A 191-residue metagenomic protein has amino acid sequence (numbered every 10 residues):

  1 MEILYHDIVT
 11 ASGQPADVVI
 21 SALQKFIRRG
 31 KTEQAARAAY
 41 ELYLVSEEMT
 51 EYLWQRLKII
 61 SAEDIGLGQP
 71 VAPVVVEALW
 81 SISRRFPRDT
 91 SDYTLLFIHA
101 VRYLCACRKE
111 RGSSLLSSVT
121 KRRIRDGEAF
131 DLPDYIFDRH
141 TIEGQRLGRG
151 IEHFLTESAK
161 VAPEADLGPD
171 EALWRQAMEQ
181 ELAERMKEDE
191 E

Functional and structural regions predicted by a protein language model:
M1-D17, R28: Conserved beta/loop motifs at nucleotide-recognition and modification sites
I3-L4, D17, Q34-E191: C-terminal alpha-helical interaction modules of replication/initiation AAA+ assemblies
I20-K25: Amphipathic alpha-helical repeat scaffolds
I27-R28, C105: Signal for well-folded cores of large energy- and translation-related assemblies
